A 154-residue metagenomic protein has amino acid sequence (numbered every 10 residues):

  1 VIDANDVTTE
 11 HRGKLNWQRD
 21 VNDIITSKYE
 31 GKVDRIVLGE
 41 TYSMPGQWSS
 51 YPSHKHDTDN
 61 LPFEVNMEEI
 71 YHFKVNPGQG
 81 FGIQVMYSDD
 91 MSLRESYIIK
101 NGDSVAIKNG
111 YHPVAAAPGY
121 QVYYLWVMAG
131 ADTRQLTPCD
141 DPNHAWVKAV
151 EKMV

Functional and structural regions predicted by a protein language model:
V1-V154: Jelly-roll (double-stranded beta-helix
